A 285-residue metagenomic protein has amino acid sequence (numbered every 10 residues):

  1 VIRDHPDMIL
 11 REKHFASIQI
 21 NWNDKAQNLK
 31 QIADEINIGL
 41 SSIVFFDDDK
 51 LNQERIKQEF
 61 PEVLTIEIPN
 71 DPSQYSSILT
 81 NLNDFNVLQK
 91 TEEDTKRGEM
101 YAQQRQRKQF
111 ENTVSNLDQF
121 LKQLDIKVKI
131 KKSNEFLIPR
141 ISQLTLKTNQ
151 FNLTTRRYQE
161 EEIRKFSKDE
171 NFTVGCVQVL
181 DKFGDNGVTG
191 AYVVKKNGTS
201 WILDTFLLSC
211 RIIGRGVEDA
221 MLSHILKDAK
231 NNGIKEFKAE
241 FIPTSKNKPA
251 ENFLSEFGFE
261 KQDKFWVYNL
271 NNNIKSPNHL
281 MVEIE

Functional and structural regions predicted by a protein language model:
V1-I20: Substrate-recognition/cap helix-loop segment adjacent to the acidic, metal-dependent catalytic center of Asp-based
S17-N21, T65-I68, I130-K132: Short acidic-hydrophobic, aromatic-tinged amphipathic segments that line or gate anion-handling sites
W22-N28, L51, Q159-E160: Short acidic loop-to-helix transition motifs that present clustered carboxylates
L29-K50, I56: Conserved Lys-Pro-Asp/Glu-containing loop-to-beta segment of HAD-superfamily phosphomonoesterases, centered on
E35, K57-L124, K227-E285: Terminal substrate-recognition subdomain of acyl/acetyltransferases
I38-L40, N171-F172, N231-I234: Short, high-confidence coil segments that cap the C-terminus of an alpha-helix and link into the following beta-strand
K129-R211: A conserved beta-strand-loop-helix scaffold within acyl/acetyltransferase catalytic domains
V179-K182, V188-D263: Acyl-donor binding region in acyl/amide transferases
